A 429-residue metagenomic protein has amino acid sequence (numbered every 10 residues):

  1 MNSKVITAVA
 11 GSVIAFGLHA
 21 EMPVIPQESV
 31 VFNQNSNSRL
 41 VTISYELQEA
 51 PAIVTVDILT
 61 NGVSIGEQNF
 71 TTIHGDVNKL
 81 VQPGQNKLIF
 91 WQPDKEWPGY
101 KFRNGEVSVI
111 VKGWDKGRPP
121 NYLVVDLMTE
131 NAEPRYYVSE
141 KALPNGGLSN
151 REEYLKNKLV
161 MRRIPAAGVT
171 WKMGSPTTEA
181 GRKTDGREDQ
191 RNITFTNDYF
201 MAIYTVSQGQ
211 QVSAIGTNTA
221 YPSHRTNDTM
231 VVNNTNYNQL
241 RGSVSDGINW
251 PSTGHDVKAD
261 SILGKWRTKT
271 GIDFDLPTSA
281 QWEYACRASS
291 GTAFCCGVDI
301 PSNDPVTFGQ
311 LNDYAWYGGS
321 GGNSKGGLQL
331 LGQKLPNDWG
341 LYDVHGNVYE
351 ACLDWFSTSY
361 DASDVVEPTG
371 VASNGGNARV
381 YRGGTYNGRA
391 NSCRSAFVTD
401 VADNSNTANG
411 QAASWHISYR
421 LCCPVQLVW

Functional and structural regions predicted by a protein language model:
M1-V9: Bacterial N-terminal signal peptides that target proteins for export
A20-R118: Long, compositionally biased, intrinsically disordered segments
A20-V24, D57, E106-T217, V257-G264 (+4 more regions): Short, compositionally biased
A52, K87, V107, N157-V160 (+15 more regions): Residues that flank catalytic or metal-binding motifs in active/ligand-binding sites
L148-K158, K183-T292, G321-D343: Short aromatic-cysteine micro-motif
G186-R191, V298-I300, V344-W429: Surface-exposed recognition segments
G291-Q329, G375: Chymotrypsin/trypsin-fold serine protease catalytic domain
